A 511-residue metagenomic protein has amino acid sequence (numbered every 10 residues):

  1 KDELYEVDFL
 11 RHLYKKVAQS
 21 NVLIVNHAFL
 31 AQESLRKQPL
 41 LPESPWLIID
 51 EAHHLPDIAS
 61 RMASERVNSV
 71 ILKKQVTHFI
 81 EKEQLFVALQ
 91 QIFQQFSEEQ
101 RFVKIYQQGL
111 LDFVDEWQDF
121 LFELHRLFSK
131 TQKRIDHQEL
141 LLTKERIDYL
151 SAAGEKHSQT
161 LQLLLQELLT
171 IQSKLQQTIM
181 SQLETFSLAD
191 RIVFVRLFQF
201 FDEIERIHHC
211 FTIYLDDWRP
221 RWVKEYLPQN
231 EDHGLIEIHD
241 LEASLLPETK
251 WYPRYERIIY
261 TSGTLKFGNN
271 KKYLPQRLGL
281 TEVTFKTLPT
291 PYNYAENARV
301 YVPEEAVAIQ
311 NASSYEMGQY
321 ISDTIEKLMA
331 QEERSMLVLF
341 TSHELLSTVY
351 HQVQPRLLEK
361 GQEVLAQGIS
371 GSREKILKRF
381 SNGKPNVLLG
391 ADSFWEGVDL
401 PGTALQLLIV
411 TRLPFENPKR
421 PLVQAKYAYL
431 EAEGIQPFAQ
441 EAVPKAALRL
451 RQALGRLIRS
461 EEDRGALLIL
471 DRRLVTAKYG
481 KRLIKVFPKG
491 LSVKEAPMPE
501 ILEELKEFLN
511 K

Functional and structural regions predicted by a protein language model:
K1-K511: ASCE RecA-like P-loop NTPase motor cores that couple ATP hydrolysis to mechanical translocation on nucleic acids
